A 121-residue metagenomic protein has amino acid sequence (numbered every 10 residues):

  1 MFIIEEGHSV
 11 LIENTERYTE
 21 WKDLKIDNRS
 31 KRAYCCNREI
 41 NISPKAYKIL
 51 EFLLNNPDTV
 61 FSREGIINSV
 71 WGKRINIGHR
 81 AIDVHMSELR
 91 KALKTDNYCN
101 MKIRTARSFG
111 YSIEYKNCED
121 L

Functional and structural regions predicted by a protein language model:
M1-K22: Basic, amphipathic DNA-recognition helix from helix-turn-helix-like DNA-binding domains
I3-I4, K25, I49, A81: Intrinsically disordered, low-complexity regulatory regions of eukaryotic regulatory proteins
E6-G7, S69, S87, A106: Compositionally biased, intrinsically disordered low-complexity segments
I12-E13, W21, D27-N28, S62 (+1 more regions): Generic hydrophobic-segment detector
E16-Y18, N41, V84-M86, R90-L121: DNA-binding patch around the recognition helix
R17, K25, K31, I66 (+1 more regions): N-terminal hydrophobic or amphipathic segments with adjacent small-residue motifs that include Sec signal peptides
E20-Y47, S112-L121: A structural micro-motif at secondary-structure boundaries
R32-P44, K48-H85, K91-D96, M101: Positively charged, aromatic-enriched patches within helix-turn-helix-type DNA-binding elements, predominantly
